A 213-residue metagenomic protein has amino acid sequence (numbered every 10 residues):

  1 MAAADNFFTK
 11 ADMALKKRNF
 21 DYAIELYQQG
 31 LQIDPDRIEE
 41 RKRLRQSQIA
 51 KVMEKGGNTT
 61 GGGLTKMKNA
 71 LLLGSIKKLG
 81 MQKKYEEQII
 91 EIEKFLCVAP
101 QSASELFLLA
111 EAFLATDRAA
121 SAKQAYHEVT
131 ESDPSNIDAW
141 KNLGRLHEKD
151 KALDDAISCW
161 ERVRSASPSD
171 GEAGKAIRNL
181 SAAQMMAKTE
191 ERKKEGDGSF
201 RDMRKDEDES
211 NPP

Functional and structural regions predicted by a protein language model:
M1-T9, M13-K16, I49-Q124, E128-E131 (+1 more regions): Intrinsically disordered, low-complexity, charge-biased linker/tail regions
K10-R43: Eukaryote-specific detector of the first structured module of a protein
R18-L31, P134-K175: Repeat-solenoid scaffold signature
E40, T116, I137: Aromatic/pi-system hotspot detector in well-structured domains
R43-L44, L108, N142, A176: Canonical tetratricopeptide repeat
